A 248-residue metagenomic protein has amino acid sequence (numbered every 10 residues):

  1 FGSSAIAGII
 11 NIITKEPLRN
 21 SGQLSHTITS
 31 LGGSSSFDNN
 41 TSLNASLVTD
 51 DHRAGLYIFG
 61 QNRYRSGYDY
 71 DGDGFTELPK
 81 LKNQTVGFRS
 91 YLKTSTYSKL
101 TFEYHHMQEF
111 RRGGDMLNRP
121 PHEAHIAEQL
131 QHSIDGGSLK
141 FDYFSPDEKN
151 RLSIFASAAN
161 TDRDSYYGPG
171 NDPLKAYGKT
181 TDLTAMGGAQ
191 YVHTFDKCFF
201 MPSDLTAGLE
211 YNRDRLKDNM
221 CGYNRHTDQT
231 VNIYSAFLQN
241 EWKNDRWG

Functional and structural regions predicted by a protein language model:
S4-I28, N39-N44: N-terminal periplasmic accessory domains that precede and gate Gram-negative outer-membrane beta-barrel machines
G8, G22, N39-L43, A54 (+4 more regions): Hydrophobic, lipid-facing positions within transmembrane beta-strands of outer-membrane proteins
I13, N44-V48, F59, R89-K93 (+3 more regions): Transmembrane beta-barrel domains of outer membrane proteins
P17-S21, T49-A54, T96-K99, F144-R151 (+2 more regions): Short loop/turn motifs that connect adjacent beta-strands in outer-membrane beta-barrel proteins
G22-H26, L56-G60, F88-S90, F102-Y104 (+3 more regions): Membrane-embedded beta-strand positions of outer-membrane beta-barrel proteins
I28-G32, T49-D51, N62-S66, H106-F110 (+5 more regions): Transmembrane beta-strands of outer-membrane beta-barrel pores
R65-T85, Y91-K93, Y97-L152, A158-T184: Flexible loop and strand-edge segments within Gram-negative outer membrane beta-barrel domains
H132-S133, A158, P169-G248: Outer-membrane beta-barrel transmembrane domain signature of Gram-negative proteins, especially the mid-to-C-terminal
